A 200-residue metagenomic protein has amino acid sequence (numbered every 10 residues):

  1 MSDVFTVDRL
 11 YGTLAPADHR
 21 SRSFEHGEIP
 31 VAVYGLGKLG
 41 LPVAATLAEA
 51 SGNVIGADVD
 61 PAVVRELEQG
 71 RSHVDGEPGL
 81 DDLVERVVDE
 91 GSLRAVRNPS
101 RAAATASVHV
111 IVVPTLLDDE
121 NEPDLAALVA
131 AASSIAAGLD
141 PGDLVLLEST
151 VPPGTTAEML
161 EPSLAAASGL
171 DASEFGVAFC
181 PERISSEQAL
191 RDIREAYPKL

Functional and structural regions predicted by a protein language model:
D3-S72: NAD(P)+-binding Rossmann beta1-loop-alpha1 motif at the extreme N-terminus of oxidoreductases
F24, D89-T105: Short acidic low-complexity segments
S51, T105-A106, A196-Y197: Short, well-ordered alpha-helix to beta-strand connector turns
S72-L93: N-terminal glycine-rich dinucleotide-binding loop that anchors FAD/FMN and/or NAD(P) in oxidoreductases
S100-A106, L139, I193: A short, aliphatic-rich alpha-helical micro-motif
T105, I111-P114, E148: Short, well-ordered coil/turn residues at beta-beta hairpins and beta-strand->alpha-helix junctions within
L117-R183: Rossmann-like NAD(P)(H) cofactor-binding subdomain of soluble oxidoreductases
T150-V151, E161-S163, L190-L200: Short beta-strand and adjoining strand-loop segment in the mid-core of the Rossmann-like NAD(P)-dependent dehydrogenase
